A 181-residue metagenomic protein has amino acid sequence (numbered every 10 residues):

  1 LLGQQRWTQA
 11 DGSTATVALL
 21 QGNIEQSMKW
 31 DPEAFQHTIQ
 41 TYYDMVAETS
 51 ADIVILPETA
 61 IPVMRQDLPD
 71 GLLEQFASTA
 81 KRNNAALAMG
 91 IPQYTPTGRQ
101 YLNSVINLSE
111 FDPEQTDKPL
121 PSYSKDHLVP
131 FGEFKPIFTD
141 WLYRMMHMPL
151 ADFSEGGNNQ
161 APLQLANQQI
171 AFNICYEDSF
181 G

Functional and structural regions predicted by a protein language model:
G3-G181: Soluble catalytic domains of enzymes that build or remodel membrane lipids, polysaccharides, and related
